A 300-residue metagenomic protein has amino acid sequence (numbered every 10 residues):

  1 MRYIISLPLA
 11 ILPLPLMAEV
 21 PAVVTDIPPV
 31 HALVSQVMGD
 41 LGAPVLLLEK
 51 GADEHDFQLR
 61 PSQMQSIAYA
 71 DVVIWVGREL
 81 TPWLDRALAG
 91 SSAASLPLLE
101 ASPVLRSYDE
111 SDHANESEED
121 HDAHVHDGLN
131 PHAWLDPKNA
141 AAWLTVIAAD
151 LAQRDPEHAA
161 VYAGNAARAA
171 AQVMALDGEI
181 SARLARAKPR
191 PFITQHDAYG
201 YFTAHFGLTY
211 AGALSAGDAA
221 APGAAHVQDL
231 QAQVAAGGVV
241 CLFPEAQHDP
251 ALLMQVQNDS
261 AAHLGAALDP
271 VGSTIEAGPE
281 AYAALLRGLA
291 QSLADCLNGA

Functional and structural regions predicted by a protein language model:
M1-I4: Positively charged n-region of N-terminal signal peptides that target proteins for export
S6-P8: Sec-dependent N-terminal signal peptides
P13-P15: N-terminal signal peptide c-region/cleavage motif recognized by signal peptidases
A18-A300: Extracytoplasmic metal-acquisition and chelation regions
